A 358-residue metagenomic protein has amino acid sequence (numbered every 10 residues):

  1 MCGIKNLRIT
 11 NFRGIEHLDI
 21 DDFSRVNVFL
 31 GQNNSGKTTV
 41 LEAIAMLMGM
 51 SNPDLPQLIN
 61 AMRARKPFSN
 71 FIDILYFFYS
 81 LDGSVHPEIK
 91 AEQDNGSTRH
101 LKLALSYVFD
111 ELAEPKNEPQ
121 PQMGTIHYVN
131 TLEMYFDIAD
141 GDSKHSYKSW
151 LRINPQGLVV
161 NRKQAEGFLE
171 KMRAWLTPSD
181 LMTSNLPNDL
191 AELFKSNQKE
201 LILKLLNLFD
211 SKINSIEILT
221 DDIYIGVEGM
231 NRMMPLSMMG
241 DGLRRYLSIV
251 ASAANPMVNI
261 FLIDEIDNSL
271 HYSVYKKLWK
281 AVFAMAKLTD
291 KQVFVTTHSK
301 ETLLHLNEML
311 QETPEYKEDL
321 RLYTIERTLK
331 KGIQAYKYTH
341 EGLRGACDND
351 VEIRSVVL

Functional and structural regions predicted by a protein language model:
M1-G49, N60-R65: Pre-Walker A-like glycine/lysine-rich segment at the N-terminus of P-loop NTPase domains
M50-P256, I260, L320-R321, E326-L358: Phosphate-coordinating catalytic segments in nucleotide- and nucleic-acid-processing enzymes
M257-N259, D290-F294: Loop/turn-to-beta-strand initiation segments
D264-I266: Walker B catalytic acidic pair
N268-Y272: ABC ATPase nucleotide-binding domain "signature" loop
L278-V282: Conserved hydrophobic alpha-helix in the ABC-type ATPase nucleotide-binding domain
T296-H298: H-loop/switch region of ABC-family ATPase nucleotide-binding domains
L306-T328: A short helix-turn-beta junction within AAA+ P-loop NTPase domains corresponding to the substrate/partner-engaging
